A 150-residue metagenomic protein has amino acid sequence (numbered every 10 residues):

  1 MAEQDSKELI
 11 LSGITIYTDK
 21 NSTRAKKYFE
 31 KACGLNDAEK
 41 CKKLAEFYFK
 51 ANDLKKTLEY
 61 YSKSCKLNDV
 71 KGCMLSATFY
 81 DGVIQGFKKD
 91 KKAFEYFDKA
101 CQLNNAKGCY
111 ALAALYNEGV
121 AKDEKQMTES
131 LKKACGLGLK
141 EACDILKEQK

Functional and structural regions predicted by a protein language model:
Q4-D5, I16, N21, G34-D37 (+7 more regions): Short helix-capping/linker turns of helical repeat alpha-solenoids
L9-T18, K43-K50, L75-G82, A111-E118 (+1 more regions): Hydrophobic face of amphipathic alpha-helices that form TPR/SEL1-like repeat modules and related alpha-solenoid
L11-K31: N-terminal targeting signals for Sec/Tat export/insertion, comprising classic cleavable signal peptides
Y28, C41, C73, A142-C143: Generic L/I/V-rich hydrophobic alpha-helical segments across diverse proteins
E39, K43-K50, S62, K66 (+4 more regions): Alpha-helical adaptor scaffolds
C65, C101, D123-K140: TPR/TPR-like (Sel1-like) alpha-helical repeat modules
